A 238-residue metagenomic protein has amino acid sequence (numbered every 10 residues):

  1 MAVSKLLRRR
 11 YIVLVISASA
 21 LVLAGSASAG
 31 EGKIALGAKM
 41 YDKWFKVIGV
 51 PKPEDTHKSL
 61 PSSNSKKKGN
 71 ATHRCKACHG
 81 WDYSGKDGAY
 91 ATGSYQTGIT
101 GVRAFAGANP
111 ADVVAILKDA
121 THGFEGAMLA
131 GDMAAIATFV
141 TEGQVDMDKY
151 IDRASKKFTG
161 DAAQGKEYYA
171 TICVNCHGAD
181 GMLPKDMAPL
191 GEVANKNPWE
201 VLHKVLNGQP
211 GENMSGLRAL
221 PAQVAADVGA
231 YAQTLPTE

Functional and structural regions predicted by a protein language model:
A2-L14: Bacterial N-terminal signal peptides that target proteins for export
V13-V22: Bacterial N-terminal signal peptides
A24-S26: N-terminal signal peptide c-region/cleavage motif recognized by signal peptidases
G30-W81, K157-A179: Sequence/structural segment immediately N-terminal to covalent heme-attachment motifs in c-type and related
G32-I34, W44-G49, K68-V140, P189-E238: Extracytoplasmic electron-transfer domains, predominantly the class I c-type cytochrome c fold
K86-A91, D148-I151, K185: Short, solvent-exposed loop/turn and secondary-structure capping segments
T159-Q209: Conserved small-residue-rich
